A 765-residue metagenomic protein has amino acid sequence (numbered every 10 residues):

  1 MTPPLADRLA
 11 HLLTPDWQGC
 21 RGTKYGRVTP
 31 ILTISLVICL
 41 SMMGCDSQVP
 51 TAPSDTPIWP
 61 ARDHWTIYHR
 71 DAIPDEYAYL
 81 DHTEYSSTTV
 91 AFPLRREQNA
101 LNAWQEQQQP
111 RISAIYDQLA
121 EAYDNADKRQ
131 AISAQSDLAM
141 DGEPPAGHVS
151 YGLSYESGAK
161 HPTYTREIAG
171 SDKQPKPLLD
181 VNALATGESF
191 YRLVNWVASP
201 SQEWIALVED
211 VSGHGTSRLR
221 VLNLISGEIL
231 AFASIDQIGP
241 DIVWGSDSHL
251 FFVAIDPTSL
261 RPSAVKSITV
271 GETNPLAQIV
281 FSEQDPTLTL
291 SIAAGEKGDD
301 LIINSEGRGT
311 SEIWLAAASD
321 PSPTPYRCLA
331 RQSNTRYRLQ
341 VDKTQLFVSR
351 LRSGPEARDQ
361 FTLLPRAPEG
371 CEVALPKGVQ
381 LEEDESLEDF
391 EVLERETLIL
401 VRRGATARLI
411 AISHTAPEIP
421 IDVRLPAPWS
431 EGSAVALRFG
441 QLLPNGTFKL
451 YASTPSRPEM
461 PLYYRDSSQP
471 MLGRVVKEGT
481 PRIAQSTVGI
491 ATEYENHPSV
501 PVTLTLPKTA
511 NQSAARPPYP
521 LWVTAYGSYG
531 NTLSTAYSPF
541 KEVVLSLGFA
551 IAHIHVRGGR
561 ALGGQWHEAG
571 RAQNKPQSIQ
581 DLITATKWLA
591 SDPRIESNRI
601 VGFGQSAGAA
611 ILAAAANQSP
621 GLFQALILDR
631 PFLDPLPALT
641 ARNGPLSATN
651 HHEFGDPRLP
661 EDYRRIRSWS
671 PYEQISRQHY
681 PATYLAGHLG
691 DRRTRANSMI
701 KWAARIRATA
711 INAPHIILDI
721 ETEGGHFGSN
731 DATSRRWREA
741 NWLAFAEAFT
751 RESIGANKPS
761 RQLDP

Functional and structural regions predicted by a protein language model:
M1-G26: N-terminal secretory signal peptides that target proteins for export/translocation
I31-S41: Bacterial N-terminal signal peptides
C39-S41, C45-P420, L425-S433, Q441-T447 (+3 more regions): Beta-propeller folds
G170-D172, S212-H214, I225-G227, G245 (+10 more regions): Secondary-structure transition/capping motifs at alpha-helix termini and the adjoining loop/turn into the next element
A183-V194, K477-D592, E596-S597, Q605: Cap/lid segment of the alpha/beta-hydrolase catalytic domain
V208, L222, V253, N304 (+16 more regions): Generic beta-strand/beta-sheet core signal
P455-G489: An N-terminal hydrophobic leader/cap segment in hydrolases
V556-P765: Active-site-proximal cap/loop segments of hydrolase catalytic domains
